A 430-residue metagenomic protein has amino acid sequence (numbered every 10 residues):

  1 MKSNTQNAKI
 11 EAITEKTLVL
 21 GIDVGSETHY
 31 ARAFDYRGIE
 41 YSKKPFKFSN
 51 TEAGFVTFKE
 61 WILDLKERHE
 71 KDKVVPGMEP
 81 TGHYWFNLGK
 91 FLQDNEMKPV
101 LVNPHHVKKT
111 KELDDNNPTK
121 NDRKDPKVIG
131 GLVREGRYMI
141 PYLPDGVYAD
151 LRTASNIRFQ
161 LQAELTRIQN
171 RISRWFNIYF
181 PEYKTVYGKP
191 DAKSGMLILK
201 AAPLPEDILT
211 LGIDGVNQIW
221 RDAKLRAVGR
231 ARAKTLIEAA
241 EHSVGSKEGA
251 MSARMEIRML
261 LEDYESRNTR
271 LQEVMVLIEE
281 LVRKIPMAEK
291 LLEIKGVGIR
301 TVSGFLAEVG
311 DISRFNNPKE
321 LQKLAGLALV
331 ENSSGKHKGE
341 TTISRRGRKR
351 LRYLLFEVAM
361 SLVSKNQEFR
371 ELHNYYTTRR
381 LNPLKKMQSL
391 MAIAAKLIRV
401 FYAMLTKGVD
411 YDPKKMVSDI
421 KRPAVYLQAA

Functional and structural regions predicted by a protein language model:
M1-A430: A detector of single, family-specific signature residues that are central to catalytic or substrate-handling motifs
